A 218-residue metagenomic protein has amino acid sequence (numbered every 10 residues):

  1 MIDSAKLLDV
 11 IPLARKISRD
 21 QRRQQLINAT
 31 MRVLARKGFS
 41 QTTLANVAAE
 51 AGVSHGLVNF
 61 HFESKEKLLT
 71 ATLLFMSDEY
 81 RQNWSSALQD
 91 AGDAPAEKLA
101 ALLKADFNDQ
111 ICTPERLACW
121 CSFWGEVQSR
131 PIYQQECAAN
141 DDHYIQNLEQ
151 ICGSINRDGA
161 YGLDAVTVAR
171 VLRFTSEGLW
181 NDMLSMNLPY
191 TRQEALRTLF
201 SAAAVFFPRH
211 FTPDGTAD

Functional and structural regions predicted by a protein language model:
M1-Q21, F211-D218: N-terminal intrinsically disordered/low-complexity leader segments
Q25, A29-K67, A71: Helix-turn-helix
F62, S122-S129: Short helix-capping/turn signature of helix-turn-helix
A71, S85-E115, A165-L172, A217-D218: Hydrophobic alpha-helical connector segments
L74-Y80: Short, basic, alpha-helical segments at the C-terminal edge of helix-turn-helix-like DNA-binding modules
S86, C112-C121, P131-N156, V166-T167 (+2 more regions): Amphipathic alpha-helical packing segments from all-alpha helical-bundle domains
D109-C112, S129, L172-Y190, V205-G215: Amphipathic C-terminal alpha-helical segment
G162-M183, E194-A202: Hydrophobic alpha-helical segments that form the core of small-molecule binding pockets and/or dimer interfaces
